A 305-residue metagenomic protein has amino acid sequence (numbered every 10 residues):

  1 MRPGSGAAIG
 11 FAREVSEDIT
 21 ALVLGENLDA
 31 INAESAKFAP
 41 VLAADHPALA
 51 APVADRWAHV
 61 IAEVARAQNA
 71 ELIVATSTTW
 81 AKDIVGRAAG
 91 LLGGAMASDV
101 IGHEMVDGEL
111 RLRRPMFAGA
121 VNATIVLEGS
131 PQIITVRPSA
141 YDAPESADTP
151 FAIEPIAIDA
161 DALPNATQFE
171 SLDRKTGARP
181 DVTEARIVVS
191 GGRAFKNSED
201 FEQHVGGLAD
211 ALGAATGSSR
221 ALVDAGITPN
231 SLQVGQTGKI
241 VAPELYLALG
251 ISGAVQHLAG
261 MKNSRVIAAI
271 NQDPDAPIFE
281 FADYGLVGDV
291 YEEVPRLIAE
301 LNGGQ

Functional and structural regions predicted by a protein language model:
M1-Q305: N-terminal glycine-rich FAD/FM-binding segment characteristic of electron-transfer flavoproteins
